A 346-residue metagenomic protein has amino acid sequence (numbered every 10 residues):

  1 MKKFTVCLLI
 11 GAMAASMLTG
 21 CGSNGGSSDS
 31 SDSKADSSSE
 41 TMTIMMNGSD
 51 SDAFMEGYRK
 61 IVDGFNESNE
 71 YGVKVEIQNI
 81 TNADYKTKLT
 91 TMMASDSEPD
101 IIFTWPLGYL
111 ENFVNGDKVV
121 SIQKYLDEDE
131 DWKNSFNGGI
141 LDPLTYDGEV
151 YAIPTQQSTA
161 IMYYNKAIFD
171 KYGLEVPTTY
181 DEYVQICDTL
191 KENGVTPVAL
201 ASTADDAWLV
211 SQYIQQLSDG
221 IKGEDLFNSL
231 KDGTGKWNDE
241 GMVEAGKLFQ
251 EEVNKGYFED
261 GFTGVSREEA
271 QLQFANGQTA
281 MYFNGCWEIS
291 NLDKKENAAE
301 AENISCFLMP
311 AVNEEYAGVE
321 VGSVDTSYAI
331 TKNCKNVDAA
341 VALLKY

Functional and structural regions predicted by a protein language model:
V6-C7, C21-G116, D127-N134, V176 (+2 more regions): Conserved N-terminal structural module of periplasmic/extracytoplasmic solute-binding proteins
S16-G20: C-terminal motif of bacterial Sec signal peptides marking the signal peptidase cleavage site
D63-K74, S95, Y172, K255 (+1 more regions): Extracytoplasmic/periplasmic substrate-recognition and gating elements
N79-K88, L107-G108, Y180-Q185, G261-A275: Short helix-initiation/N-cap motifs at beta->coil->alpha
M92, P99-D100, E130-I168, T196-S202 (+1 more regions): A structural signal for short loop-to-beta-strand junctions that line the ligand-binding cleft of periplasmic/secreted
W105-A160, V184, L190, L209-Q215 (+2 more regions): Hinge/lid segment of periplasmic solute-binding proteins
Q123-F136, E175, A204, I221-E244 (+2 more regions): Short, solvent-exposed loop/beta-turn-alpha elements that line the ligand-binding surface or hinge of extracytoplasmic
C187-T189, K231-F262, S305: Glycine-centered hinge/linker elements that transmit conformational signals in sensory and ligand-binding systems
